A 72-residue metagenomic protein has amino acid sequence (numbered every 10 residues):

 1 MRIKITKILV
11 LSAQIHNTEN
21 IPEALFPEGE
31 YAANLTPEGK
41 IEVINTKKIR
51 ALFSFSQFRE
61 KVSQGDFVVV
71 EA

Functional and structural regions predicted by a protein language model:
M1-N34: N-terminal acidic leader/helix
I21-R59: Acidic, low-complexity, intrinsically disordered interaction modules
S56-A72: Charged low-complexity stretches with an acidic bias
